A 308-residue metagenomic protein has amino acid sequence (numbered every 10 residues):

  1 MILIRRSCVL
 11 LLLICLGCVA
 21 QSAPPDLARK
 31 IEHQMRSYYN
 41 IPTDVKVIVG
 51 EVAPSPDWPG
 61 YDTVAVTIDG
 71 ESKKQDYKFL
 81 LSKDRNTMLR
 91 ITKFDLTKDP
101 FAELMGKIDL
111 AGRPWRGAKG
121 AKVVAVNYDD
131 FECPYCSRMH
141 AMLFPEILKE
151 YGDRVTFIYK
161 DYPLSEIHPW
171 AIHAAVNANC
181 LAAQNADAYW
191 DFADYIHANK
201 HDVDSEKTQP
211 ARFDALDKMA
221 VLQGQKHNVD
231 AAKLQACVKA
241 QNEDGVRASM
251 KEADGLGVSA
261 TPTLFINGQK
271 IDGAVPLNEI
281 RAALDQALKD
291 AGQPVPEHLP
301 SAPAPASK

Functional and structural regions predicted by a protein language model:
M1-V9: Bacterial N-terminal signal peptides that target proteins for export
L12-Q21: Hydrophobic h-region of N-terminal signal peptides that target proteins for export in Gram-negative bacteria
Q21-Q34, Y38, A65-V66, Q75 (+3 more regions): Cysteine-centric redox/oxidoreductase cores and disulfide-bonded domains
D44-F79: Exposed beta-strand-loop-beta-strand "reactive/processing" segments of non-cytosolic proteins
S72-T97: A short, surface-exposed beta-strand/turn
K107-V123, K149: A short beta-strand-turn-helix
V124, D129-E132, P163, A260: Short pre-active-site segment immediately N-terminal to redox-active cysteine/selenocysteine motifs in thiol-based
D129, S137-E150: Typically the conserved alpha-helix immediately C-terminal to a functionally engaged Cys/Sec in thioredoxin-like
